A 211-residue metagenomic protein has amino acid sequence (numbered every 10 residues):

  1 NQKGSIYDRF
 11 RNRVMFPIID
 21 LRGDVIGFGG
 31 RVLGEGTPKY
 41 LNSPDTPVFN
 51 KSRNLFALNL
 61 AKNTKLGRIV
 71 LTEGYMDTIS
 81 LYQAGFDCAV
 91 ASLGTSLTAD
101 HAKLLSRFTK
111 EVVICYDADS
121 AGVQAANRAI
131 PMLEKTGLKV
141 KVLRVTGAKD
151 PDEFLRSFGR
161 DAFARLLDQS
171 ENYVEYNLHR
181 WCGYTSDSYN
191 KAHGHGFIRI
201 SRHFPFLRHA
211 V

Functional and structural regions predicted by a protein language model:
N1-F108, V112, A125-A126: Phosphate-handling DNA/RNA-contact segment within nucleic-acid enzymes
K51-L55, V123, D168, K191-G194: Electropositive phosphate-/nucleotide-binding environments in soluble metabolic enzymes
K65, Y116, S120, L207-R208: Residues at alpha-helix boundaries and short interhelical turns
D77, A121, V211: Short phosphate-engaging motifs
T78, I130, I198-S201: Short glycine-/small-residue-rich flexible loop motifs, especially phosphate/cofactor-binding loops
T95-G147, F154-R160: Conserved catalytic cores of soluble enzyme domains, especially glycine-rich substrate-binding beta-alpha loops
K139-V211: C-terminal or mid-to-C-terminal helical accessory/interaction module adjacent to the motor/catalytic core
